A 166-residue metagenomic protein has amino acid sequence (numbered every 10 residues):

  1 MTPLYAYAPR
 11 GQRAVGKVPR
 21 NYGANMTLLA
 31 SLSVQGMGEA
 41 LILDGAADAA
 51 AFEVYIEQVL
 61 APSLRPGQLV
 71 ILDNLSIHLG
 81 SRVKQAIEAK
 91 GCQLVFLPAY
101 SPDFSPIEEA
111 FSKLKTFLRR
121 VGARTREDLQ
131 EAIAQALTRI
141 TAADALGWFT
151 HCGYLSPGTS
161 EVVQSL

Functional and structural regions predicted by a protein language model:
M1-Q58, E161: Extended, low-complexity cationic-aromatic segments
Q12-R20, K90-E109: RNase H-like polynucleotidyl transferase catalytic core
S33-M37, S76-H78, S101-P102, Y154: Short, solvent-exposed loop/turn segments at secondary-structure junctions
E57-A61, K84: Short amphipathic alpha-helical segments and helix-helix/interface helices
P66-L79, Y100, S105: Acidic/histidine-rich, metal-coordinating catalytic segments
G80-K90: Short, aromatic/basic amphipathic alpha-helical patches
I107-L166: C-terminal anion-handling pockets and recognition modules
